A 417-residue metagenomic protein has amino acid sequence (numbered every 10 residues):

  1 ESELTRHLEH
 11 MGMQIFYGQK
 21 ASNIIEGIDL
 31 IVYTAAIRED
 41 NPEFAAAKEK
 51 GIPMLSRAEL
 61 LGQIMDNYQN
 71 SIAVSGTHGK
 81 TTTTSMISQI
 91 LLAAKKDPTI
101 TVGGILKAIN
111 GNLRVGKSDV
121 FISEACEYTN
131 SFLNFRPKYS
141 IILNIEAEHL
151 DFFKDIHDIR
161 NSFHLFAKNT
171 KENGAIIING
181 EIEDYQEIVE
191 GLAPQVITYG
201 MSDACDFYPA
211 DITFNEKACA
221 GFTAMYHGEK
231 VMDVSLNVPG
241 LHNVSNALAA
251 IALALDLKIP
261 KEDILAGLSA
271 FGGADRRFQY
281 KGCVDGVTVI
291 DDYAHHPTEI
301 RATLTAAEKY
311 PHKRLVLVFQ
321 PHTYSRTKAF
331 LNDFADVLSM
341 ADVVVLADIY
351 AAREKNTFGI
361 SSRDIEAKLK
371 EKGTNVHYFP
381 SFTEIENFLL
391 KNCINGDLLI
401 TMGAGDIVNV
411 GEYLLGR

Functional and structural regions predicted by a protein language model:
R6-E9, A335-N395: C-terminal helical cap/extension that packs against the catalytic core of soluble nucleotide-cofactor enzymes
R6-M13, S22-E26, A35-G180, D184-P194 (+3 more regions): Phosphate-binding loop of NTP-binding sites
Q14-G27, E384, L389: Short acidic low-complexity segments
F16-Q19, S56-G62, T101-G104, A193-E216 (+3 more regions): Beta-strand->loop->alpha-helix junctions that form or flank phosphate-binding loops in nucleotide-handling enzymes
E26-L30, D119, N395-D397: Short acidic/histidine-rich motifs immediately flanking catalytic phosphotransfer sites in two-component signaling
A45-P53, D158, N169-G174, A302-P311 (+1 more regions): P-loop/Walker A phosphate-binding loop and immediately adjacent motor/lid segment at beta-alpha junctions
Y68, K217-A218, F222, Y226-V343: Nucleotide phosphate-binding/pyrophosphate-handling subdomain across enzymes that bind or process nucleotide phosphates
A175-G180, L317-Q320, A341-A351: Short internal beta-strands
